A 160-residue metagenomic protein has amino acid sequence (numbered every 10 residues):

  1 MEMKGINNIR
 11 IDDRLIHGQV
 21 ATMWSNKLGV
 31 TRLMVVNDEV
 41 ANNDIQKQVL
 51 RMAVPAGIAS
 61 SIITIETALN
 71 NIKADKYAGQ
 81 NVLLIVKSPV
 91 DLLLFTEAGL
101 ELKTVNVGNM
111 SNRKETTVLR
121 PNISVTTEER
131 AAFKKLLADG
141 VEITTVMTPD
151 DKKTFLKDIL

Functional and structural regions predicted by a protein language model:
M1-K4, N26-K27, D75-A78, K135-L137: Solvent-exposed alpha-helices and their adjacent loops that cap or buttress functional pockets in soluble metabolic
E2-V54, A59: Long, hydrophobic N-terminal alpha-helical segment
G5, R51, P55, I63-E66 (+6 more regions): NTP/phosphate- and nucleic-acid-binding module
I6-I9, T31-M34, A59-S61, N81-L84 (+2 more regions): Structural motif
T22-M23, I72-A74, L94-T96, R130-K135: A generic local secondary-structure boundary/capping motif
A41-N43, A68-L69, N112-E115: Short gly/pro/ser/thr-enriched loop/turn and capping motifs at secondary-structure boundaries
S61-G108: Ordered, amphipathic secondary-structure segments that act as subunit-interaction surfaces in large macromolecular
P89, A98, L102-L160: Glycine-rich, aromatic-bearing surface loops/beta-hairpins
